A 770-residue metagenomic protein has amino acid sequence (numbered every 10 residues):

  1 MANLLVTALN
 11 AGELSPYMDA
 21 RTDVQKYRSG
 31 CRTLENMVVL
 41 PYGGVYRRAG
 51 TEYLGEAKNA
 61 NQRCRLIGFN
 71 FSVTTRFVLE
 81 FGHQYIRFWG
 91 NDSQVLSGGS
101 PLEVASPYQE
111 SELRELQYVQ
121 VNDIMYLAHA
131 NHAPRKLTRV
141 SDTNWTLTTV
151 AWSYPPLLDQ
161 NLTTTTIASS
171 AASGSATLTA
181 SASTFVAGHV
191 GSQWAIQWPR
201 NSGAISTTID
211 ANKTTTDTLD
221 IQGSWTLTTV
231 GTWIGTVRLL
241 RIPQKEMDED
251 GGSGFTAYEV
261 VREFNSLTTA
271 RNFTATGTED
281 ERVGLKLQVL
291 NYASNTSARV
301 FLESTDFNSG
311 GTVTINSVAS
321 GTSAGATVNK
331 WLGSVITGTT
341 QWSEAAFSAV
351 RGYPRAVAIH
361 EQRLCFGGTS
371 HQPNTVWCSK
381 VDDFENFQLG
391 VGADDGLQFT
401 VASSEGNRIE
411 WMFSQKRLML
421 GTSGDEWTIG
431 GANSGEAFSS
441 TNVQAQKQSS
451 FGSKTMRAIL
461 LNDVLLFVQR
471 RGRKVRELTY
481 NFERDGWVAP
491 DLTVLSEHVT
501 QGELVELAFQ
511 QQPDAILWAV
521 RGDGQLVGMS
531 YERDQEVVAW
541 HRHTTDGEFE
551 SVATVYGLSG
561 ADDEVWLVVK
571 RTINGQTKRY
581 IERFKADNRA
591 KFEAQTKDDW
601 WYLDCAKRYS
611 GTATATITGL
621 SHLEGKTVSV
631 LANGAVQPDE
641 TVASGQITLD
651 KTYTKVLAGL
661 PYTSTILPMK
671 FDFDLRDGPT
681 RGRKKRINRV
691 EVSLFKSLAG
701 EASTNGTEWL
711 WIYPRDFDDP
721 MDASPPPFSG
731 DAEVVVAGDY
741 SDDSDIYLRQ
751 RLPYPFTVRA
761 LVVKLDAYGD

Functional and structural regions predicted by a protein language model:
M1-G99, K136, V140-S173, R200-S202 (+6 more regions): N-terminal beta-propeller domains
L54, N61, S100-R114, G174-S202 (+2 more regions): Extended, beta-strand-rich, solvent-exposed assembly scaffolds of outer structural proteins
I86-W89, I234-Y258, F301-E303, T428 (+2 more regions): Short, surface-exposed beta-strand/strand-loop-strand elements in extracellular ectodomains
V95-L96, L102-E103, R139, W145-L219 (+6 more regions): Autoprocessing Asn-cyclization modules and mimics
L113-Y118, V357, R363, H371 (+2 more regions): Beta-sheet-dominated scaffold domains
Q222-T228, A275-S297, T654-A658, E733-L752: Noncatalytic modules at the cell exterior or secretory-pathway interfaces, chiefly beta-strand-rich lectin/adhesion
Y292-D306, Y754-D766: Edge beta-strands of jelly-roll/beta-sandwich modules across compartments, strongly enriched in secreted/luminal
Y662-G700, T704-L710, R759-L761, D766-D770: Glycine/proline-rich low-complexity spacer/linker segments in large multi-domain proteins
